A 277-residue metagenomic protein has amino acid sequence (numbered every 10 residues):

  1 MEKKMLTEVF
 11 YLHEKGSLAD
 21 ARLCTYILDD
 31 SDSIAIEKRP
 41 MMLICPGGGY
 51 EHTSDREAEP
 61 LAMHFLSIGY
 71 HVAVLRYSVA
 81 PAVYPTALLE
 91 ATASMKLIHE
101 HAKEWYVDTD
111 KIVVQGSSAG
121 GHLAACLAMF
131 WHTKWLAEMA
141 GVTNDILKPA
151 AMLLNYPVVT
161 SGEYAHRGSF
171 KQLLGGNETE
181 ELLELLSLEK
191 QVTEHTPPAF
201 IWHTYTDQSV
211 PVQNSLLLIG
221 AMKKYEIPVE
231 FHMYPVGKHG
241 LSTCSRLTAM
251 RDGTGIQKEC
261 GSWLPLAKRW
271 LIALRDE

Functional and structural regions predicted by a protein language model:
M1-E37, Q257-C260: N-terminal cap/lid segment of alpha/beta-hydrolase-fold proteins
K38-G47: Short beta-strand element of the alpha/beta-hydrolase
T53-D55, P60, A73-T109, Q257-E259: Catalytic nucleophile-loop/oxyanion-hole region of alpha/beta-hydrolase and closely related hydrolase-like folds
K96-H166, T179, L183: Primarily recognizes the serine-hydrolase "nucleophile elbow" in alpha/beta-hydrolase and SGNH/GDSL folds
H195, I201-H203, D207: Short beta-strand/loop motif that positions the catalytic acidic residue of the alpha/beta-hydrolase fold
Y205-Q208, V236-K238: Acidic beta-to-alpha connecting loop that harbors the catalytic carboxylate
Q208-L217, S242: Conserved alpha/beta-hydrolase "acid-adjacent" motif
I219-E277: C-terminal catalytic histidine-bearing segment of alpha/beta-hydrolase fold enzymes
